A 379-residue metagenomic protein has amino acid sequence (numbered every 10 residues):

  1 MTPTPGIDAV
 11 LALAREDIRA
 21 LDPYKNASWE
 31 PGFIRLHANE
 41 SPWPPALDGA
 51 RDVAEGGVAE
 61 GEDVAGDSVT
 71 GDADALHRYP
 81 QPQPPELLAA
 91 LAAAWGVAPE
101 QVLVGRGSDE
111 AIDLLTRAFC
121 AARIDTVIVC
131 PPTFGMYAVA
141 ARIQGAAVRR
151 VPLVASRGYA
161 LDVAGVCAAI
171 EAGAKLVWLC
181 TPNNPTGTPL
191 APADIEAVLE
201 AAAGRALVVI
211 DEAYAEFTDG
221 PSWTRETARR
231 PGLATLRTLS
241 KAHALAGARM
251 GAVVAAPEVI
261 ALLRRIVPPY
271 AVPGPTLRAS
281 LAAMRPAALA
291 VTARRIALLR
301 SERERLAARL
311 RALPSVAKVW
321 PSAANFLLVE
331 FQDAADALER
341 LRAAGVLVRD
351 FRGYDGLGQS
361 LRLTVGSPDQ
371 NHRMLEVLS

Functional and structural regions predicted by a protein language model:
T2-Q83, A90-A93: N-terminal "arm"/small-domain region of PLP-dependent enzymes with the aminotransferase-like
P84-T126, Q144: Phosphate-binding glycine-rich loop
Q101, A118-L179: PLP-dependent aminotransferase-like
R142, A160-A172, P185-L245: Active-site pre-lysine segment of PLP-dependent enzymes
A193, A343-A344, G353-S379: PLP-dependent enzyme catalytic core of the Aspartate aminotransferase-like
G232-A312, V319: PLP-dependent aminotransferase class I/II
V254, L328-E330, T364-G366: Short hydrophobic/aromatic beta-strand micro-patches that form the beta-sheet surface supporting nucleotide- or nucleic
L299-R300, L310-A344: Conserved PLP-binding catalytic core of the aspartate aminotransferase-like
